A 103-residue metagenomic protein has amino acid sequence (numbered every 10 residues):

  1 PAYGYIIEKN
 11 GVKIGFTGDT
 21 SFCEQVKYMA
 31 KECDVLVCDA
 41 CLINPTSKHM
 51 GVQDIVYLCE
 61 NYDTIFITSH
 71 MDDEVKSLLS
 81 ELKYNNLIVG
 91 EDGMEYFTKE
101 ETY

Functional and structural regions predicted by a protein language model:
P1-Y28, D92-Y103: Core dinuclear metal-dependent hydrolase active-site scaffold
F22-Y96: Cap/insert and terminal regions of metallo-dependent hydrolase folds
